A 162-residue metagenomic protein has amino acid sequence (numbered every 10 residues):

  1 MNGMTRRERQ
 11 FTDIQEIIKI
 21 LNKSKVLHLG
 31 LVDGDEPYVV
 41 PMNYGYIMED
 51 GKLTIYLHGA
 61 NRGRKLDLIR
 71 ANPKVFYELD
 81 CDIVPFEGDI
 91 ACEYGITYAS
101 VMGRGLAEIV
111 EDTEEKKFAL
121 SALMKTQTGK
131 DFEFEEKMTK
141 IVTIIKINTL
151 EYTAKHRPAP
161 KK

Functional and structural regions predicted by a protein language model:
M1-K23: Extreme N-terminal tail/first-helix region
N2-R6, D82-K162: Charged, gly/pro-rich active-site loop segments
F11-T12, K23-H28, Q127-K130: Short Pro/Gly-enriched beta-strand edge/turn motifs at strand-loop
I20-L21, L68-I69, L123: A generic structural signal for nonpolar/aromatic side chains embedded in well-ordered alpha-helices
S24-N61: Short beta-strand segments
H28, Y56, F76, R104 (+1 more regions): Beta-strand secondary-structure signal
L31-D33, G59, L79-C81, T149-E151: Short, structured patches in soluble enzyme cores that scaffold and shape functional sites
A60, R64-E87, Y94: Helix-adjacent hinge/juxtasegments
